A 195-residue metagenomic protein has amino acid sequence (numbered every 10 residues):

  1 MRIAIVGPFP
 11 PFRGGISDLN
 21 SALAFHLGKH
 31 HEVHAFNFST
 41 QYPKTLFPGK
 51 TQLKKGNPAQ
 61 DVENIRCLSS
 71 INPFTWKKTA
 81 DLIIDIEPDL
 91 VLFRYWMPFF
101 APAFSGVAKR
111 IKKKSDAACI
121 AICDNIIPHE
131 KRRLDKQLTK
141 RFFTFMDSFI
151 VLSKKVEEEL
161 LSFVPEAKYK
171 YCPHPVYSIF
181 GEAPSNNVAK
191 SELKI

Functional and structural regions predicted by a protein language model:
G7-S21, Y42-K44, W96-A101: A short, glycine/small-residue-rich beta-strand->loop->alpha-helix junction that serves as a flexible
F9-R13, F25-D85, V156, L161: N-terminal strand-loop element at the rim of the active site of nucleotide-sugar-dependent glycosyltransferases
I65-S70, K78-P102, A117-A118: Short N-terminal targeting/anchoring amphipathic segment
L90-L92, A108-H129: Active-site proximal beta-strand in glycosyltransferases
A117-I120, I126-F145, P184-S185: Nucleotide-sugar donor phosphate/pyrophosphate-binding loop at the beta->alpha transition of glycosyltransferases
V151-L152: Short beta-strand scaffold positions
K155, P175: Carbohydrate-associated surface elements
G181-I195: A short helix/loop element that forms part of the nucleotide-sugar donor recognition site in Leloir-type
